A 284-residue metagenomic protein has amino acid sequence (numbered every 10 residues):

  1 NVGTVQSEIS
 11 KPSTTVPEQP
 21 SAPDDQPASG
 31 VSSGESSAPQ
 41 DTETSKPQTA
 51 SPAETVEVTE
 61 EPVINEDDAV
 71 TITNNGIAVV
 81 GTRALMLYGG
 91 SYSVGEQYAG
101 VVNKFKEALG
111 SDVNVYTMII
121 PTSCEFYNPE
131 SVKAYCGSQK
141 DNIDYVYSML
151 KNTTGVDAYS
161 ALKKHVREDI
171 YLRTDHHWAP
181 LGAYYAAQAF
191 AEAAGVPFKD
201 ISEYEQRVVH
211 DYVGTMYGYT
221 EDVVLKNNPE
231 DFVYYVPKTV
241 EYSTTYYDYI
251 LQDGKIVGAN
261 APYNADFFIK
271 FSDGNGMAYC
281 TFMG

Functional and structural regions predicted by a protein language model:
N1-G284: Extracellular glycan-modifying ectodomains
